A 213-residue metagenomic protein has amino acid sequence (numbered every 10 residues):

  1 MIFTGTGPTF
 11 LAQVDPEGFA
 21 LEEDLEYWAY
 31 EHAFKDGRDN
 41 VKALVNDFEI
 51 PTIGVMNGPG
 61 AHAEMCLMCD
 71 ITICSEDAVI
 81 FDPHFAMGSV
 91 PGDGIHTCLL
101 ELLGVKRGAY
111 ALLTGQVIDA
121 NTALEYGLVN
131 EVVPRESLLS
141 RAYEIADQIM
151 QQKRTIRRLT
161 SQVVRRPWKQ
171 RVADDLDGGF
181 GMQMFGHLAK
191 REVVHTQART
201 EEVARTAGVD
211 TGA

Functional and structural regions predicted by a protein language model:
F3, M65-L67, A123, A142: Hydrophobic/aromatic residues within transmembrane alpha-helices of multi-pass small-molecule transporters
T4-N40: Glycine- (often His-adjacent) and acidic-residue-rich active-site loop that binds/positions the CoA thioester
G5-A12, E17-G18, G115-A120, S140 (+2 more regions): C-terminal alpha-helix plus adjacent terminal tail
D39-M87: Glycine-rich beta-to-alpha active-site loop
A43, A63-E64, T97, A109 (+1 more regions): Alpha-helical segments flanking ligand/cofactor-binding loops in enzyme cores
C69-G92, H96, V129-R141: Gly/Pro- and small hydrophobic-enriched strand-loop and loop-to-helix capping segments that sit at the rims
D70-I71, Y110, T114-Q116, T122 (+3 more regions): Well-ordered beta-strand positions
H96-K106: Hydrophobic, secondary-structure "cap" segments at the distal end of domains
